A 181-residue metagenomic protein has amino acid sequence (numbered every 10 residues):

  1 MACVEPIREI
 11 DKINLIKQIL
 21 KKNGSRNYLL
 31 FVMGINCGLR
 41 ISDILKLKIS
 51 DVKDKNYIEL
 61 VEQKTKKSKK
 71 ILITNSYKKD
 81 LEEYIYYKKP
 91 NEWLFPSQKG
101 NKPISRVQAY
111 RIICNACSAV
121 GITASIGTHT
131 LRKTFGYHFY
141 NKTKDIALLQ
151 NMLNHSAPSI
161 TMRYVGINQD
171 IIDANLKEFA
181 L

Functional and structural regions predicted by a protein language model:
M1-L181: Conserved catalytic core of the tyrosine transesterase superfamily
